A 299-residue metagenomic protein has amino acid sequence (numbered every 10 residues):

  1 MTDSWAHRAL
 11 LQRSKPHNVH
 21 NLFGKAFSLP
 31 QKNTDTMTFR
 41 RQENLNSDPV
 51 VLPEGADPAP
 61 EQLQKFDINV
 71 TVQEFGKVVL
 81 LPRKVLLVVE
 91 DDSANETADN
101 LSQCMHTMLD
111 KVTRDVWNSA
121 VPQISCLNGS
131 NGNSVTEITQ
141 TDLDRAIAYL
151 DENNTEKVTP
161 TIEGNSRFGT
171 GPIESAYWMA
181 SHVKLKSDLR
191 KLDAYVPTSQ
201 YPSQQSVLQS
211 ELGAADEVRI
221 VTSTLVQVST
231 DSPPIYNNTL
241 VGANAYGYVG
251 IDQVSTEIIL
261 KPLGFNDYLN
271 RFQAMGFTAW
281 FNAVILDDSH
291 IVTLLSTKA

Functional and structural regions predicted by a protein language model:
M1-S14, V135-T155, W178, K184-A299: Sequence/fold signature of self-assembling virion shell proteins
M1-V70, I291, L295-T297: N-terminal "assembly arms/tails" that initiate or stabilize quaternary assembly in self-assembling proteins
V19-A26, E163-N165, I259-L260: Short alpha-helical segments and helix-capping/turn motifs at coil-helix boundaries
F39, Q103, S175, M179 (+1 more regions): Hydrophobic alpha-helical segments involved in membrane association or supramolecular assembly
E43, R83, A279-A283: Beta-strand elements of well-folded, non-transmembrane domains
Q62-V89: Short acidic, glycine/tyrosine-flanked loop/strand segments centered on an H-E-D-like triad
V88-E163, K298-A299: Alpha-helical scaffold segments that mediate packing/assembly in large oligomeric complexes
F168-A180, K184: Aromatic- and glycine-enriched pocket-lining scaffold segments that form the walls of small-molecule binding clefts
